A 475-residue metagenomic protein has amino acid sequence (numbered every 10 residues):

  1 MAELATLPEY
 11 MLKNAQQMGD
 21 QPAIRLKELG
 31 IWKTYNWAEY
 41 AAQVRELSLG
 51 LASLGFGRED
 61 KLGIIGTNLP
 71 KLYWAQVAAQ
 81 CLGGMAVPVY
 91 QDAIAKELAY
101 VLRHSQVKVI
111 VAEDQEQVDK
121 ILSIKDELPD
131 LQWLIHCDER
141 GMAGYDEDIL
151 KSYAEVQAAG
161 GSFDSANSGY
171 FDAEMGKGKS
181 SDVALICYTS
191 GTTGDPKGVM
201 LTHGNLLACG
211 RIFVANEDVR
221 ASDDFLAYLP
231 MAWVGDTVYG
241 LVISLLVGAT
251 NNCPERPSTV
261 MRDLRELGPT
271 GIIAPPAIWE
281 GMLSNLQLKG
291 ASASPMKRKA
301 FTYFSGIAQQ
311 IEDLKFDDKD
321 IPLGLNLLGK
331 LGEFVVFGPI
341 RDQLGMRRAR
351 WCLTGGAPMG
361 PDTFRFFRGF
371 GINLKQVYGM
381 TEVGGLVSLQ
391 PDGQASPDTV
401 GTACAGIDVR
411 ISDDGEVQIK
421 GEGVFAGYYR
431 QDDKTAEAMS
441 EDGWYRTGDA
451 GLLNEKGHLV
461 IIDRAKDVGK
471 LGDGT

Functional and structural regions predicted by a protein language model:
L12, C81-A159, A173: Structural core segment of the AMP-binding/adenylate-forming
G19-P22, H136, K151, Q157-Y188 (+2 more regions): Conserved pre-ATP/AMP-binding loop-to-beta segment of ANL
I24-L69, Y73-V77, I94-A99, S152-Q157 (+1 more regions): Conserved AMP-binding/adenylate-forming core of the ANL superfamily
T34-A38, G176, A184-G210: Conserved AMP-binding A3 loop
A41-E46, V199-R220, G338: Conserved structural elements of the adenylate-forming
L54, A403-L471: Conserved ATP-binding/catalytic segment of the ANL
A93-S123, C209-L226, P257-T270, Q343: Conserved ATP-dependent adenylate/AMP-binding module captured primarily in the ANL superfamily
L207-D224, M231-F334, R348: Conserved AMP-binding/adenylation subdomain of ANL enzymes
